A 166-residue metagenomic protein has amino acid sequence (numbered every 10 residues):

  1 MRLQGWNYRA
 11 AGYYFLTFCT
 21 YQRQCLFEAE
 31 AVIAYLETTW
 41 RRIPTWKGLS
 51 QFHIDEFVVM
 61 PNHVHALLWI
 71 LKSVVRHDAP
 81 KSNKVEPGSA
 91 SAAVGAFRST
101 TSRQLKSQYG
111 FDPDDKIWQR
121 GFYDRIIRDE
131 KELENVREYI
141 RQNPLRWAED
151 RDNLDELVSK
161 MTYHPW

Functional and structural regions predicted by a protein language model:
M1-W166: Short catalytic/metal-binding and nucleic-acid-binding patches
